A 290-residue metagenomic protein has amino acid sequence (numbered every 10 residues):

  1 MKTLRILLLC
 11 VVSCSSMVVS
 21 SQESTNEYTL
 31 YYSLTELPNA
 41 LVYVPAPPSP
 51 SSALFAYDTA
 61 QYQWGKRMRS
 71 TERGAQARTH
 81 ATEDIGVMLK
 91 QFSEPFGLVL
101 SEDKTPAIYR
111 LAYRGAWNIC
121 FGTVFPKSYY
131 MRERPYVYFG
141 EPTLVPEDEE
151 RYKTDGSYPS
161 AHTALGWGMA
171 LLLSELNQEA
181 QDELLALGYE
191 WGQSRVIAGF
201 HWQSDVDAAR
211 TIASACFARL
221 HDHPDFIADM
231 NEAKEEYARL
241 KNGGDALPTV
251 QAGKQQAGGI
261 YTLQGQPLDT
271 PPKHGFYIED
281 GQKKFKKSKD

Functional and structural regions predicted by a protein language model:
M1-E23: Bacterial Sec-dependent N-terminal signal peptides
Q22-A198, T211, R219-D229, E235: Hydrophobic alpha-helical bundle signature of multipass membrane enzymes
E232-G243: Primarily interfacial, aromatic-capped hydrophobic alpha-helices that serve as membrane anchors
N242-Q264: Residue-level detector of functionally pivotal "anchor" positions at catalytic/ligand-binding pockets or at interdomain
K273-F276: A glycine-anchored, Pro-Gly-centered beta-turn/N-cap motif
I278-D290: C-terminal tail/sorting-segment detector
